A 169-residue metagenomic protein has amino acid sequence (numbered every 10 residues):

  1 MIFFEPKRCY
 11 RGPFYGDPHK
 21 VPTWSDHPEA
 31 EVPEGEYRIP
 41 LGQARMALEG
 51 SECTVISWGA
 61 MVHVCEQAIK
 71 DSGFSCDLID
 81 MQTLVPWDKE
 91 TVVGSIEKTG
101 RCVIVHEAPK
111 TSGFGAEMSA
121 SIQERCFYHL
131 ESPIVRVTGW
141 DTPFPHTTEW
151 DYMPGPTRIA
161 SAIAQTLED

Functional and structural regions predicted by a protein language model:
K7-D169: Thiamine diphosphate
